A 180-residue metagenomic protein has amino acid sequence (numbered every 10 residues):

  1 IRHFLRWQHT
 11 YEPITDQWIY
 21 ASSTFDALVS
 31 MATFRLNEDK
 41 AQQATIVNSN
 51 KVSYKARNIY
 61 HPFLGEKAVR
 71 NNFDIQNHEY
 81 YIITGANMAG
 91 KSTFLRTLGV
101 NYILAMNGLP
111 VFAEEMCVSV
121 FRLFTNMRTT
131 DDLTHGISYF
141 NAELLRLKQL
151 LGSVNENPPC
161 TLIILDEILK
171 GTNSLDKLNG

Functional and structural regions predicted by a protein language model:
I1-S22: A conserved P-loop NTPase coupling/switch region
F25: His/Met- and acidic-residue-enriched segments that coordinate or traffic transition-metal cofactors and support
M31-G180: ATPase nucleotide-binding head domains, primarily ABC-like/P-loop NTPase cores
